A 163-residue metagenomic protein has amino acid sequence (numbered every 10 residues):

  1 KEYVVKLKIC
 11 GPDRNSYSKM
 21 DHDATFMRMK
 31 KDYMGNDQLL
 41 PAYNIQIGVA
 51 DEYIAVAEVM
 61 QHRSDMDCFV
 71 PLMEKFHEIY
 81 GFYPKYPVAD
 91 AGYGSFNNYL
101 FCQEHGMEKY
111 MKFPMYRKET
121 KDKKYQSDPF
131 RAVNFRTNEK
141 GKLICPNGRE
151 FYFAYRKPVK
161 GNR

Functional and structural regions predicted by a protein language model:
K1-R163: Anion-binding and metal-coordination hotspots
